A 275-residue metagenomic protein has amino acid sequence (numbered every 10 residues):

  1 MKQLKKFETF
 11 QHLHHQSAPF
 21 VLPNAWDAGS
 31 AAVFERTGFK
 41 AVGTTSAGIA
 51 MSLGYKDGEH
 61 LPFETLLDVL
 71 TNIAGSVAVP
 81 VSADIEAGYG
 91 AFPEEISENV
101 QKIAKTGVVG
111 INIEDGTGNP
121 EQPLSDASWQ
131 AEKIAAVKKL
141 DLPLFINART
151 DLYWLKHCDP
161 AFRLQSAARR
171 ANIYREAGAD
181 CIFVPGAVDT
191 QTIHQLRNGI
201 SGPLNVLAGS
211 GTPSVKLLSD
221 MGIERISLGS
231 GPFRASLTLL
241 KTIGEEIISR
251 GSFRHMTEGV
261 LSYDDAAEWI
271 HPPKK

Functional and structural regions predicted by a protein language model:
K2, G231-K275: Extended, intrinsically disordered, low-complexity segments
K2-L13, P19-L228, A235-K241: Alpha/beta enzyme core
